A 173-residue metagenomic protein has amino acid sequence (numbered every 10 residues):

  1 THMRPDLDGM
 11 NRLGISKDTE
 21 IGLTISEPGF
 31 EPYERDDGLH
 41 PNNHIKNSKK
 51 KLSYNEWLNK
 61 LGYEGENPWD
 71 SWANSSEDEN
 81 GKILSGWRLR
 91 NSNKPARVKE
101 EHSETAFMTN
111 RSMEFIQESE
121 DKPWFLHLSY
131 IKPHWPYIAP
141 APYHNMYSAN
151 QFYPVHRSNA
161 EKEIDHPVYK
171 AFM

Functional and structural regions predicted by a protein language model:
T1-R4: Acidic, metal-binding active-site segment of PIN/NYN-like and related structure-specific nucleases
D6-L7, Y137: Short, function-defining helix-loop hinge/capping sites that tune catalysis or transport
L7-P41, W57, S148-S158: Acidic, His- and aromatic-enriched active-site or binding-groove loops in soluble protein domains that engage sugars
L39-M173: Active-site-proximal cap/lid insertion segments
